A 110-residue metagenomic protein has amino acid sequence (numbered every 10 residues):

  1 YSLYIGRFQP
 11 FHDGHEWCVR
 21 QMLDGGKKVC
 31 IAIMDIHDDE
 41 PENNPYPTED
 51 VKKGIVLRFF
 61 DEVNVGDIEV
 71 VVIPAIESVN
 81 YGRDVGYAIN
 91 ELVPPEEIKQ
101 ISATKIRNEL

Functional and structural regions predicted by a protein language model:
Y1-L110: Nucleotidyltransferase catalytic core that binds NTPs
